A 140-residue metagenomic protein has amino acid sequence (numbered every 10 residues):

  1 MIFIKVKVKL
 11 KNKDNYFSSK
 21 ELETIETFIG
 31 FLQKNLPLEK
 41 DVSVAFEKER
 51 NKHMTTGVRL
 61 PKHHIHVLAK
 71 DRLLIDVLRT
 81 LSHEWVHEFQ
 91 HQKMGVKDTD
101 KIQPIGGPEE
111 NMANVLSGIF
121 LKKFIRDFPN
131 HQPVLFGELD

Functional and structural regions predicted by a protein language model:
I2-H63, I125, P133-E138: Auxiliary, metal-adjacent structural segments of Zn-dependent hydrolase domains
K13, A69-K70, K101, I105: Short amphipathic alpha-helical segments at helix-loop
F17, R72-L74: Short acidic, S/G/P-rich loop/turn micro-motifs used as interaction or catalytic elements
T56-G57, A69-K70, L78-T80: Short histidine-centered beta-strand/loop micro-motifs that create catalytic or ligand/metal-coordination sites
H64-R72: Conserved interaction-surface patches within small, structured recognition/assembly domains
I75-R79, H91-K122, R126-P129, P133: Post-HEXXH active-site segment of zinc metalloproteases
S82, V86, Q90: Short active-site segment of divalent metal-dependent hydrolases/proteases that encodes the spacing between
